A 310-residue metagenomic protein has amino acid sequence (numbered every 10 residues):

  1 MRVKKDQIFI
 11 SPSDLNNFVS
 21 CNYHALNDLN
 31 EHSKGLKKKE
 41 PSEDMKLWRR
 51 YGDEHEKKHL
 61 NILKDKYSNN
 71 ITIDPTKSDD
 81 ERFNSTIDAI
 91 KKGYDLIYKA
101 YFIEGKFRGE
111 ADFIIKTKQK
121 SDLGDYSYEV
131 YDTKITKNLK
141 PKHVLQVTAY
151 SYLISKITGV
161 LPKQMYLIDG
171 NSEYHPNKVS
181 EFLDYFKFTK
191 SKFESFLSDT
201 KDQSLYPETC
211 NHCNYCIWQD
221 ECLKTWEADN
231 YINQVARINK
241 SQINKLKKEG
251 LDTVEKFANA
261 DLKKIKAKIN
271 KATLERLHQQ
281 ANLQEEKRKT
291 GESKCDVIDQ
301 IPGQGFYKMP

Functional and structural regions predicted by a protein language model:
M1, K134, N138-K142, L153-E227: Metal-dependent nuclease catalytic regions and adjoining charged, substrate-binding loops involved in nucleic-acid end
M1-L123: Metal-dependent nuclease catalytic cores that hydrolyze phosphodiester bonds in DNA/RNA, characterized by
K99-Y101, E110-K116, D125-K137, Q146 (+1 more regions): Active-site ExK catalytic segment of metal-dependent nucleases
Q119-G124, K156-V160: Secondary-structure transition/capping motifs at alpha-helix termini and the adjoining loop/turn into the next element
I217-K245: Extended, structured, electrostatic nucleic-acid-contact surfaces
K240-P310: N-terminal accessory regions of nucleic-acid-interacting proteins
